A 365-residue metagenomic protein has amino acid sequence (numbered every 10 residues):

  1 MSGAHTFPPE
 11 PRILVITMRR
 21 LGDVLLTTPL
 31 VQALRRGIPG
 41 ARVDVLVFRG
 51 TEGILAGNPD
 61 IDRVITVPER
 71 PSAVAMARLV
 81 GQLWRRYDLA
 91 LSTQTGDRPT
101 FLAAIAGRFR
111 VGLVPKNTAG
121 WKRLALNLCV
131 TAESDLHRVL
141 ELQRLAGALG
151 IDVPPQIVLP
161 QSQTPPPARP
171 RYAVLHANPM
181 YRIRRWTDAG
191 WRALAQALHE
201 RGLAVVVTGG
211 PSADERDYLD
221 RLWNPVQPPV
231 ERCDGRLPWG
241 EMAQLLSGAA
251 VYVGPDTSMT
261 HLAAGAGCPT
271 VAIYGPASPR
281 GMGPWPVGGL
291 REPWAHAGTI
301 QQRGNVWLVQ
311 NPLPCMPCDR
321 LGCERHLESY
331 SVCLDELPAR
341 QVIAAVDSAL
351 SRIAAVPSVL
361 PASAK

Functional and structural regions predicted by a protein language model:
M1-K365: Catalytic machinery of carbohydrate-active enzymes, primarily nucleotide-sugar-dependent glycosyltransferases
